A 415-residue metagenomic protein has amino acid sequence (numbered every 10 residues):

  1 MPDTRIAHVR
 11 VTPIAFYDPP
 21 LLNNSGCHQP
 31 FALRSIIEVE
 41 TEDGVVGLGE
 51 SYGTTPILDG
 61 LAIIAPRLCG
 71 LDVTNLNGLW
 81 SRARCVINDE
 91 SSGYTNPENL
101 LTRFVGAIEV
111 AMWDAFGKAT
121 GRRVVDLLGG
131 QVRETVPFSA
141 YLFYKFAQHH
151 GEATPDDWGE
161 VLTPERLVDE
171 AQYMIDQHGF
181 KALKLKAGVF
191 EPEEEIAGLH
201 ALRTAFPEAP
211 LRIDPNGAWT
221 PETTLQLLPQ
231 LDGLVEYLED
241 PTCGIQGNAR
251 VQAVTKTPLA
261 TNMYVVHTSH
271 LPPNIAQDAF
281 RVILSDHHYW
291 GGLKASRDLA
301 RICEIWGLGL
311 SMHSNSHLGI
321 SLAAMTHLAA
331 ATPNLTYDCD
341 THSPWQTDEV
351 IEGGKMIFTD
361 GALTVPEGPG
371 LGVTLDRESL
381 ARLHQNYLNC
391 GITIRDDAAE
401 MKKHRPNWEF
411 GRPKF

Functional and structural regions predicted by a protein language model:
M1-L48, Y52, H342-V350, A398 (+2 more regions): Structured beta-strand/loop patches that form or line metal/cofactor-binding pockets in enzymes
I6, G44, I108, G121 (+7 more regions): Conserved, mostly hydrophobic/aromatic
E40-T120, P406-F415: Metal- or metallocofactor-binding catalytic centers and their adjacent structured scaffolds across diverse enzyme
G47, V136-A140, K181-L185, L211-P215 (+5 more regions): Hydrophobic faces of well-ordered beta-strands that scaffold small-molecule active sites in alpha/beta enzyme cores
D59, Q230, C243-A260, V265-T374: Shared catalytic-loop signature of beta/alpha-barrel
G129, E134-Q252: Metal-dependent enolase-superfamily TIM-barrel catalytic cores that perform enediolate-based chemistry
L371-F415: Extended hydrophobic packing segments that form well-structured cores
